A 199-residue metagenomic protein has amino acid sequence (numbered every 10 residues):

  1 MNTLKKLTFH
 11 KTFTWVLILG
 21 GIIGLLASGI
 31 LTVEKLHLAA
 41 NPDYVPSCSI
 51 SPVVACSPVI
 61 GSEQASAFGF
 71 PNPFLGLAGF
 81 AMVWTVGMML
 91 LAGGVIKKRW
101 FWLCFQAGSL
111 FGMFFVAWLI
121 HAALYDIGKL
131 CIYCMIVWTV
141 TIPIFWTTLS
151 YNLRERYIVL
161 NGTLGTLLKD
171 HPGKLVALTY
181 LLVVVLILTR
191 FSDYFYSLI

Functional and structural regions predicted by a protein language model:
N2-I199: Membrane-interfacial helix-loop segments of redox and metal-homeostasis proteins, especially TM-loop-TM junctions
